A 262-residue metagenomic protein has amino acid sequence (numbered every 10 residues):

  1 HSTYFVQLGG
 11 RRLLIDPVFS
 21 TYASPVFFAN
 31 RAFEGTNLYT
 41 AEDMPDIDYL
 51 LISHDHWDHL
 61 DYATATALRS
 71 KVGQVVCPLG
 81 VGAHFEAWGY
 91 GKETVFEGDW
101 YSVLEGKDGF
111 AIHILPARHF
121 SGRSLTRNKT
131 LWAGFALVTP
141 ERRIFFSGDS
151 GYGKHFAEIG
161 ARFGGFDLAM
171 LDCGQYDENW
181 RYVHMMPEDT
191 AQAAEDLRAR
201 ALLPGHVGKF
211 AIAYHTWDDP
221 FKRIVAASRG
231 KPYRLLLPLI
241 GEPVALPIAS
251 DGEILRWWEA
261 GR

Functional and structural regions predicted by a protein language model:
S2-L8, E105-F166, R181, M185-D189: Catalytic core of the metallo-beta-lactamase
T3-D55, Y62-A67, C77-G80, G122-T126 (+1 more regions): Pre-active-site segment of Zn-dependent metallo-hydrolases
V6, D16, H54, D61 (+6 more regions): Divalent metal-coordination and catalytic microenvironments
I15-D16, V75-V76, K92-W100, D167-D172: Short hydrophobic/aromatic-enriched beta-strand-loop microsegments
P17-F19, D55, A117-H119, G148-S150 (+3 more regions): Active-site metal-binding loops of divalent metal-dependent hydrolases
M44, Y49, Q74-E86, R143 (+1 more regions): Cap/insert and terminal regions of metallo-dependent hydrolase folds
D61-S70, I212-K222, P247-I248: Metal-dependent catalytic neighborhoods of phosphoester/phosphodiester hydrolases
P78-R142, R223-E242, P247-A249, E253: Metallo-beta-lactamase
